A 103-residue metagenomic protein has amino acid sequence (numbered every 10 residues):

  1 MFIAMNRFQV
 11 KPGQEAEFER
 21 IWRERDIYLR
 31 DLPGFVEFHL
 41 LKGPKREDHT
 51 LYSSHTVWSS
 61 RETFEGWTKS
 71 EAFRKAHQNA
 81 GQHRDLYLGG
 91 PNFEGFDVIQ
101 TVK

Functional and structural regions predicted by a protein language model:
F2, H39-D48, Q78-K103: Glycine-rich beta-strand-turn "strand-cap" elements at beta-sheet edges
F2-Q9, H39-S70: Short, well-ordered beta-strand segments in beta-rich or mixed alpha/beta enzyme and ligand-binding folds
V10-F18: Short, surface-exposed ligand-recognition loops at beta-strand->loop->(often short) alpha-helix junctions that present
G13, R25, E71-R74, Q100: Generic hydrophobic alpha-helical segments
Q14-E15, D26-D31, K42-K45: Intrinsically disordered, low-complexity segments enriched in polar/charged residues with Gly/Pro, especially when
R20, I27-V36, V57-E94: An amphipathic, aromatic/His-enriched active-site/gating alpha helix that lines ligand/cofactor pockets
W22-R25, D48: Generic hydrophobic alpha-helical membrane-segment signal
